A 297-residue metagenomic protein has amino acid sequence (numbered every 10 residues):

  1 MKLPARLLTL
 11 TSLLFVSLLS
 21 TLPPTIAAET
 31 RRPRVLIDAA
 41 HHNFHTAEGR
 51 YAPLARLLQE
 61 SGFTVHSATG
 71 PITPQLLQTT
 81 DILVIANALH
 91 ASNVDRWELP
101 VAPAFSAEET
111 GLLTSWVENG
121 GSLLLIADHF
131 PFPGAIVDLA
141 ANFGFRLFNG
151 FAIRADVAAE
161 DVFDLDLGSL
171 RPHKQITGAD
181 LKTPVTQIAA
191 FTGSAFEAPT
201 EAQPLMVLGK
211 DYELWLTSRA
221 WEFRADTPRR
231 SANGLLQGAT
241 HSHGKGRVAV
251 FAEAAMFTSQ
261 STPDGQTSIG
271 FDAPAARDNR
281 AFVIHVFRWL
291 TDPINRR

Functional and structural regions predicted by a protein language model:
M1-R6: Positively charged n-region of N-terminal signal peptides that target proteins for export
T9-T21: Bacterial N-terminal signal peptides
I26-R297: Short, surface-exposed patches at the edges or C-terminal ends of soluble domains, predominantly
